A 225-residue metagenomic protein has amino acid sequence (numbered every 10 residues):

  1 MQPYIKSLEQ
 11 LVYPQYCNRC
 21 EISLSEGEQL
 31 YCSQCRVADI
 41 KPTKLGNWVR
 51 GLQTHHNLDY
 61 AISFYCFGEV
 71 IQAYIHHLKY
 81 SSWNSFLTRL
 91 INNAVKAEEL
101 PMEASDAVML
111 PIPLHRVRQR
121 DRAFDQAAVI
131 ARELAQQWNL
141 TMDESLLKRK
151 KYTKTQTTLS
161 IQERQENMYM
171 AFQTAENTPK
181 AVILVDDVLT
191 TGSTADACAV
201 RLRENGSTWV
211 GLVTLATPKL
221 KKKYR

Functional and structural regions predicted by a protein language model:
M1-D186, T190-R225: Glycine-rich phosphate/pyrophosphate-handling loop used in enzymes and phosphotransfer proteins
